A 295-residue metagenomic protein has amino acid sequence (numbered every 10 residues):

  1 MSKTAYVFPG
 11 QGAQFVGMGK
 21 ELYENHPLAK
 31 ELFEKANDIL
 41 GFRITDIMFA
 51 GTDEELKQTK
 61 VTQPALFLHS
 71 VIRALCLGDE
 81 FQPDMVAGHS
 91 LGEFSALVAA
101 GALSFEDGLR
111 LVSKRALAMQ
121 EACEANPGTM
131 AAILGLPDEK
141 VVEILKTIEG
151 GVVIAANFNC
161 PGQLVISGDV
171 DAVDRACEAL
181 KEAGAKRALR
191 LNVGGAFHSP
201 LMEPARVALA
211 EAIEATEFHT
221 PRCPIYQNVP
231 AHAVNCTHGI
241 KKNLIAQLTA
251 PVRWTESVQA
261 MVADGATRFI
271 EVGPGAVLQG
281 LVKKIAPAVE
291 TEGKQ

Functional and structural regions predicted by a protein language model:
S2-V141, L191, R268-K294: FabD-like malonyl-/acyl-CoA
Q11-A13, L40, L75, A100-A250: Alpha/beta catalytic cores of group-transfer enzymes, especially the acyltransferase/condensing modules of polyketide
A65-S70, A246-W254: A short, flexible low-complexity segment enriched in Lys/Arg and Gly/Pro that occurs in N-terminal basic tails
G78, K181, V262-G265: Non-catalytic positions within long, well-ordered alpha-helices that form the structural scaffold/packing of enzyme
A172-V173, A212, G265, A288-K294: NAD(P)-dependent dehydrogenase/reductase Rossmann-like domain
P251-A266: A short, acidic, amphipathic alpha-helical segment used as a generic capping/interface helix at domain edges
